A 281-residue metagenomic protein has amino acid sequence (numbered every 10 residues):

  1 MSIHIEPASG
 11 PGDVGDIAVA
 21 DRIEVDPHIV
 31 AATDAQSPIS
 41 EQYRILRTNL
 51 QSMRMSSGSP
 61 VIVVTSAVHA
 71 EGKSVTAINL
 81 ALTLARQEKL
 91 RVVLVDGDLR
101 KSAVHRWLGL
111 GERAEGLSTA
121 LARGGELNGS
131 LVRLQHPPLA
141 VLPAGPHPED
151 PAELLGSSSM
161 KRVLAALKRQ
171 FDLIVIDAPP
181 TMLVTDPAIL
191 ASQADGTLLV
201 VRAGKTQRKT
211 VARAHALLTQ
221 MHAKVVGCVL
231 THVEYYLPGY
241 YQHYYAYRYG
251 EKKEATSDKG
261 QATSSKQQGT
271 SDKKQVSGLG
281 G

Functional and structural regions predicted by a protein language model:
M1-G281: P-loop NTP-binding module
